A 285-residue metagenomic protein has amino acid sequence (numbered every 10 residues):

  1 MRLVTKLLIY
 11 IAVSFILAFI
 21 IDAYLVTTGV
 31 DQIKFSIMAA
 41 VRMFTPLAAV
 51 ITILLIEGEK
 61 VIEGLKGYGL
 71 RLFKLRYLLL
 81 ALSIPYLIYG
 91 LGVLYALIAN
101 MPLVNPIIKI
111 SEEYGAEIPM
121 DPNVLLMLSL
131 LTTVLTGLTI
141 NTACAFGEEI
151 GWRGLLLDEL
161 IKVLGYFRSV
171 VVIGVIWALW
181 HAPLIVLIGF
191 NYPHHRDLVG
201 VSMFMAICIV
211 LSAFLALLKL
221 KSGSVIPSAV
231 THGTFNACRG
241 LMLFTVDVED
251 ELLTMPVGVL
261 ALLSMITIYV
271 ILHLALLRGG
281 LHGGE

Functional and structural regions predicted by a protein language model:
M1-I11: N-terminal membrane topogenic signal
A12-F15, F44, L82, V134 (+9 more regions): Residue-level signature of the transmembrane alpha-helical core of multi-pass small-molecule transporters
F15-A23, Y86-G90, V175-L184, G233-L243: Aromatic-anchored segments of alpha-helical transmembrane domains
I20-I62, G67-Y68, R76-G90, Y95 (+2 more regions): Alpha-helical transmembrane segments in multi-pass membrane proteins
D22-V30, I185-N191, M242-V248: Juxtamembrane "helix-exit" motif on the non-cytosolic side of transmembrane helices
S111-Y114, G151, L156, I185-D197: Membrane-interface interhelical connector segments
F146-L179, L220-S224: Membrane-interface helix/loop boundary segments of multi-pass membrane proteins
D197, K221-G223, T231-E285: C-terminal membrane module of polytopic membrane proteins
